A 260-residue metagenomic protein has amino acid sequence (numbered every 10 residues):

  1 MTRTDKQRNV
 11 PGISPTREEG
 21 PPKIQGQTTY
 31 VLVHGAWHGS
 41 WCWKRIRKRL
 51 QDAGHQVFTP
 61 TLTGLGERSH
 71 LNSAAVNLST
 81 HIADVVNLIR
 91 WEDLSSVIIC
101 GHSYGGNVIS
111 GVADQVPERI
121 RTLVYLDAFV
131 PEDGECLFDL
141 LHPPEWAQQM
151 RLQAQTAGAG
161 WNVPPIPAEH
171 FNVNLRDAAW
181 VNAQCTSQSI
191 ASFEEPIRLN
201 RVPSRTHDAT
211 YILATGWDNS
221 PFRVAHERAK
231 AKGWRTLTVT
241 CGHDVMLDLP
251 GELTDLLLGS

Functional and structural regions predicted by a protein language model:
Q27-S69: Conserved HGGG/HGGXW glycine-rich cap/lid loop of the alpha/beta-hydrolase fold
Q56, L62-V97, D114-Q115, F138-E145: Active-site loop/oxyanion-hole signature of alpha/beta-hydrolase fold enzymes
A74, D114-I120, V124-P164, S192-F193 (+3 more regions): Flexible "cap/lid" loop of the alpha/beta hydrolase fold
I99-G101, L126: Short beta-strand immediately N-terminal to the catalytic nucleophile in serine-hydrolase-like folds
G101, G105, I109: Gly/Ala-rich beta-loop-alpha elbow adjacent to hydrolase catalytic centers
A183-V202, W217-D218: Active-site nucleophile elbow and catalytic-triad environment of alpha/beta-hydrolase enzymes
T206-L213: Catalytic His-Asp charge-relay segment
A214-L247, S260: Conserved loop-alpha-helix segment in the C-terminal half of the alpha/beta-hydrolase fold that carries the catalytic
